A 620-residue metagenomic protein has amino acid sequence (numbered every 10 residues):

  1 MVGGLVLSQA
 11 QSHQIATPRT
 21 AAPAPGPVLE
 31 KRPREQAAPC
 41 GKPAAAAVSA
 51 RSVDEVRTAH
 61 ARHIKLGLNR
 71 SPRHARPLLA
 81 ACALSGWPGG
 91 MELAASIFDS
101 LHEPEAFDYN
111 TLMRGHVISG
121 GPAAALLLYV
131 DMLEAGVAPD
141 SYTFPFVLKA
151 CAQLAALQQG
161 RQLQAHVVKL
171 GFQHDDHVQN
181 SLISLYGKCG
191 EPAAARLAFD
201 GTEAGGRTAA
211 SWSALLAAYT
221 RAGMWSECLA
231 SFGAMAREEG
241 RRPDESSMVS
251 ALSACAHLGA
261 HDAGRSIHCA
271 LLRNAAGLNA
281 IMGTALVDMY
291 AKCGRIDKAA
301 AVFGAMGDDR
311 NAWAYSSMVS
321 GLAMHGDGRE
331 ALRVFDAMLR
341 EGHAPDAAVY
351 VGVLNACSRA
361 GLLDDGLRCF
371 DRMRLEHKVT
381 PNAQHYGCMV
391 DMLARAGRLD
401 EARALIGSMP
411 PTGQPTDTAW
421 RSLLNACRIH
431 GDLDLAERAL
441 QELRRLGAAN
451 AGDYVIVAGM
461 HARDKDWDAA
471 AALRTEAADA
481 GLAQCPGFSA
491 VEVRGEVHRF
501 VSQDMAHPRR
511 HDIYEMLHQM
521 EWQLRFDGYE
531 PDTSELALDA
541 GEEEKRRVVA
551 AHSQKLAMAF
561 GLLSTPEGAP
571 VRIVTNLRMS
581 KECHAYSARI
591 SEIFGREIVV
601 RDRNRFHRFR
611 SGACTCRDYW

Functional and structural regions predicted by a protein language model:
V2-W620: Terminal (and in a subset, N-terminal) low-complexity or junction segments at the ends of helical repeat RNA-binding
